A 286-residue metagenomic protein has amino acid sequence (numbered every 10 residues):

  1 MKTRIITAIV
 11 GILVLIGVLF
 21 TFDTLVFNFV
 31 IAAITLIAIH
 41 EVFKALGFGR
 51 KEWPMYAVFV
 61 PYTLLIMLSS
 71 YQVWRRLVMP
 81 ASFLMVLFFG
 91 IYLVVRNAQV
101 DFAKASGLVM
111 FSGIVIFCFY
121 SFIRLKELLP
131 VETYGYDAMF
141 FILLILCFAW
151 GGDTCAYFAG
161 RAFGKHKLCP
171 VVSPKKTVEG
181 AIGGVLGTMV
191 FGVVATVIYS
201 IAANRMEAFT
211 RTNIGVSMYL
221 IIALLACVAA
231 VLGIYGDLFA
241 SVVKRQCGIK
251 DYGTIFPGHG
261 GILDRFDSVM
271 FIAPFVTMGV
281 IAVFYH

Functional and structural regions predicted by a protein language model:
M1-C227: Membrane-embedded alpha-helical bundles of polytopic integral membrane proteins
I198, A202, M278-H286: Juxtamembrane boundary at the C-terminal end of a transmembrane helix
V228-G233, F256: Transmembrane alpha-helix interface/packing and boundary motifs in multi-pass membrane proteins, characterized by
R245-S268: Interfacial loop-to-transmembrane junctions
R265-A282: Final/C-terminal transmembrane alpha-helix of multipass membrane proteins
